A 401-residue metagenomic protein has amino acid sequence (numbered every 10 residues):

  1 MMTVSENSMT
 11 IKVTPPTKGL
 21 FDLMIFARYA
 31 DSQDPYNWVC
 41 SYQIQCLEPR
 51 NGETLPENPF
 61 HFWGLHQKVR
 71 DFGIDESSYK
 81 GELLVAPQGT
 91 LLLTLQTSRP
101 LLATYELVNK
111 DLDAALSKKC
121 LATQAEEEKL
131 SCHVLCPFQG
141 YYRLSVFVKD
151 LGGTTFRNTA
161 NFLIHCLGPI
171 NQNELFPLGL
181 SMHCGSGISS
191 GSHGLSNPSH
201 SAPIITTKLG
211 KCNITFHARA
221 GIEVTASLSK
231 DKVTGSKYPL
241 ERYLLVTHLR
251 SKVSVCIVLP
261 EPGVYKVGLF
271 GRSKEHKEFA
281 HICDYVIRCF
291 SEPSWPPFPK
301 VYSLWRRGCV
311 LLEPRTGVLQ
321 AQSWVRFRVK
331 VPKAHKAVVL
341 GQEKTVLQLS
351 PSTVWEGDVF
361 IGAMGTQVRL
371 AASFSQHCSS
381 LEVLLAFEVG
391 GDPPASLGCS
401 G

Functional and structural regions predicted by a protein language model:
M1-G401: Mixed-charge, low-complexity segments
